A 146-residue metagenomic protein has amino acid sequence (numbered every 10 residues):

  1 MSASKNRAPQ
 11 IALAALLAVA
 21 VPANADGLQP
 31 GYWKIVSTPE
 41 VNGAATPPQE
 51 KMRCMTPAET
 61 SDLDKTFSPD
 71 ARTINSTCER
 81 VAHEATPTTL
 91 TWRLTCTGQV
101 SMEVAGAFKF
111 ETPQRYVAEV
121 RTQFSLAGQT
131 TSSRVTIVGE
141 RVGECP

Functional and structural regions predicted by a protein language model:
S2-A12: Bacterial N-terminal signal peptides that target proteins for export
A20-P22: N-terminal signal peptide c-region/cleavage motif recognized by signal peptidases
D26-Q29, P57, A82-T88, A107-Y116 (+1 more regions): A short, structured loop/turn motif at beta-sheet edges
I35-T38, T91-T97, G106, E119-F124: Short beta-strand segments that buttress and anchor functional surface loops
V36-F67: Short, solvent-exposed loop/hinge segments that bridge or flank secondary-structure elements
P48-Q49, V100-G106, E119-R121, T131-T136: Short, surface-exposed coil-to-beta transition loops
T56-V100: Predominantly extracellular/secreted and cell-surface proteins with exposed, flexible low-complexity segments
F124-P146: Edge beta-strand at a domain terminus
